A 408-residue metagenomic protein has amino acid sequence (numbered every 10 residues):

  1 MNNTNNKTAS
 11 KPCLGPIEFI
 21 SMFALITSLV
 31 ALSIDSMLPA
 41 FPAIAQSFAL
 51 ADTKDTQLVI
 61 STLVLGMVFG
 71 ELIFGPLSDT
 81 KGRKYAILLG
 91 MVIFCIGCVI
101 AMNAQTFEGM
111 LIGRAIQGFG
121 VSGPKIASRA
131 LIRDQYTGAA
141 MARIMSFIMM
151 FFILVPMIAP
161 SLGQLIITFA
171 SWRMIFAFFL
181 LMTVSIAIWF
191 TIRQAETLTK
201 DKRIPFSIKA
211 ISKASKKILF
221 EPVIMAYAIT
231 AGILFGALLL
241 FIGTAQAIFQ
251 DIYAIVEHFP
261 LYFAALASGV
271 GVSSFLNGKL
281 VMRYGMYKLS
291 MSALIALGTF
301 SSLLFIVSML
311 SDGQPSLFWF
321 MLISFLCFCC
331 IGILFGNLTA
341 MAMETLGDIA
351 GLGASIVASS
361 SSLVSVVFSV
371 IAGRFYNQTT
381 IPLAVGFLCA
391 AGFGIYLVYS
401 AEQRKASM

Functional and structural regions predicted by a protein language model:
N5-C13, T197-Y227: Juxtamembrane intracellular "pre-TM" segments in multi-pass secondary transporters
E18-L50, F241-Q246: Extracytoplasmic
A40-F69: Extracellular/periplasmic helix-loop-helix junction of adjacent transmembrane segments in MFS-like secondary
L50, G82, N103-G109, G120 (+2 more regions): Helix-breaking motifs and short loop linkers at transmembrane-helix boundaries and internal kinks in secondary membrane
V68-E108: Conserved MFS/SLC helix-loop-helix module at the cytosolic interface between two early adjacent transmembrane helices
Y85-V99, L180, L289-L304: Structural signature of the two symmetry-related core transmembrane helices
G109, G138-A139, R143-I192, L198: Helix-loop-helix hairpin linking two adjacent transmembrane segments in secondary transporters
G113-L154: Cytoplasmic helix-loop-helix junction between adjacent transmembrane helices in 12-TM secondary transporters
